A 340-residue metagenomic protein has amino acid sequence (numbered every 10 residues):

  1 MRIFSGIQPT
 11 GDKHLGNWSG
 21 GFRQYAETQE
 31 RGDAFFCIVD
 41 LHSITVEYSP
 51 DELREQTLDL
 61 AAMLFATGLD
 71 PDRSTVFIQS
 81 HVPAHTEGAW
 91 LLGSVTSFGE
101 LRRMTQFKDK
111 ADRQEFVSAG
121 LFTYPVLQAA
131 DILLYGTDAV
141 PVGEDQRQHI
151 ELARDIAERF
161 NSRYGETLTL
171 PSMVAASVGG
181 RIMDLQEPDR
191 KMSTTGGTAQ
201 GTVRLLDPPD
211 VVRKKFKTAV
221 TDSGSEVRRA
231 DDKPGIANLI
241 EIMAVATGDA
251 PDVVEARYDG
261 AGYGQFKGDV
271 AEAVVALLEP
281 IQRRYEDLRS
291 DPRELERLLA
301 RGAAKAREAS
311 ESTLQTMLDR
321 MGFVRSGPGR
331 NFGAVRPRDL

Functional and structural regions predicted by a protein language model:
R2-A130, A273, E286: N-terminal Rossmann-like or analogous alpha/beta NTP/dinucleotide-binding catalytic cores that position adenine
I7-P9, D40-H42, T137-A139, G196 (+1 more regions): Short, histidine-centered active-site or binding-site loop motifs used for metal coordination, general acid-base
N17, Q148, R154-L340: Conserved nucleotide- and phosphate/pyrophosphate-binding catalytic cores in adenylate/nucleotidyl-handling enzymes
A61, G68, T96-G99, T137 (+2 more regions): A generic secondary-structure signal for well-formed alpha-helical elements
T75-I78, P141, G224: Short catalytic-loop micro-motif centered on adjacent basic/acidic residues
F98-R102, L134-P141, A244-V254, Q282: Short helix-capping/linker segments at secondary-structure and domain boundaries
D109, Q114-F160, Y164, D184: Internal, conserved structured core segments that host functional sites
